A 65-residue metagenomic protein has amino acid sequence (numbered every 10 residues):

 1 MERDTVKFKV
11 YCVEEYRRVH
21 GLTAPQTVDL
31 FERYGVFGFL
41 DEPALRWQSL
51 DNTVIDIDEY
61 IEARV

Functional and structural regions predicted by a protein language model:
M1-V65: C-terminal alpha-helical interaction appendages
